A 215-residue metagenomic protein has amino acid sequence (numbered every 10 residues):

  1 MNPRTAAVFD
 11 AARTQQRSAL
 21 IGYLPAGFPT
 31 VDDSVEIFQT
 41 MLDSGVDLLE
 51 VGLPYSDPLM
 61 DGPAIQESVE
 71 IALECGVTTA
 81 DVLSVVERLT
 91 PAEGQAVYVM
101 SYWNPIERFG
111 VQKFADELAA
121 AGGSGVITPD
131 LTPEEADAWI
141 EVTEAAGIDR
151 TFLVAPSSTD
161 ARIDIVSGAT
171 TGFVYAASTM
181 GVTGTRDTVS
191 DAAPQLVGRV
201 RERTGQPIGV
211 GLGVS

Functional and structural regions predicted by a protein language model:
M1-Y23, V86-T90: N-terminal amphipathic alpha-helix/helix-capping segment at the start of soluble metabolic enzymes
R4, I37, L42-S44, L48 (+2 more regions): Active-site beta->alpha loop and helix N-cap motifs at the rims of alpha/beta catalytic domains
L20-L24, L49-V51, V97-S101, V126-T128 (+3 more regions): Hydrophobic faces of well-ordered beta-strands that scaffold small-molecule active sites in alpha/beta enzyme cores
L20-S34, Y98-G110, D149-S158, R186: Active-site mouth loops of central-metabolism enzymes
V31-D43, S158-A169, T204, V210 (+1 more regions): Catalytic cores of alpha/beta
G62-Y98, E141-A155, D191-I208: Alpha-helix-loop-beta-strand connector modules within alpha/beta enzyme cores
E74-V77, G122-E135, D149-S158, I163-D164 (+1 more regions): Catalytic beta/alpha-barrel core
L153, I163-E202: Glycine/Thr-rich beta-alpha phosphate-binding loop at enzyme active sites
